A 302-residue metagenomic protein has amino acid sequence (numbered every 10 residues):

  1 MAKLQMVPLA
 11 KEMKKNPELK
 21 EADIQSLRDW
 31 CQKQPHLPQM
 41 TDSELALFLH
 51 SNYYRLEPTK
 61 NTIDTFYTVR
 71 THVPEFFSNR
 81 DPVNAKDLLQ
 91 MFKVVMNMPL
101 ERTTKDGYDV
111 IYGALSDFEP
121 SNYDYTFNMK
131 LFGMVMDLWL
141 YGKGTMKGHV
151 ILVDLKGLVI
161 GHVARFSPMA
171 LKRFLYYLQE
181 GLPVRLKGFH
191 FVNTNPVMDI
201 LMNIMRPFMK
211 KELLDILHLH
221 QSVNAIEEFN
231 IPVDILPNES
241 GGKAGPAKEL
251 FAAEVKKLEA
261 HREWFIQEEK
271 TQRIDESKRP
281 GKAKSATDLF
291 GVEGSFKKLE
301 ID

Functional and structural regions predicted by a protein language model:
M1-D302: Basic, amphipathic alpha-helical/coil surface patches used to engage anionic, phosphate-bearing ligands and membranes
